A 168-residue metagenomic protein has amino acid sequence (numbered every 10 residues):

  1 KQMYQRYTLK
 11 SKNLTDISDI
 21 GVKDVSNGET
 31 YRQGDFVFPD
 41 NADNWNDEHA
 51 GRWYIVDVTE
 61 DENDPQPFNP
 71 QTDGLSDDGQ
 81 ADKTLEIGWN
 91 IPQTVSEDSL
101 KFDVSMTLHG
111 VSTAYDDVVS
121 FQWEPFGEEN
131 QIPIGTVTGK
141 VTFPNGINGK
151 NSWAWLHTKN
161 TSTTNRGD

Functional and structural regions predicted by a protein language model:
K1-D168: Lumenal/extracellular ectodomains and adaptor appendage modules of the eukaryotic vesicle/secretory system
